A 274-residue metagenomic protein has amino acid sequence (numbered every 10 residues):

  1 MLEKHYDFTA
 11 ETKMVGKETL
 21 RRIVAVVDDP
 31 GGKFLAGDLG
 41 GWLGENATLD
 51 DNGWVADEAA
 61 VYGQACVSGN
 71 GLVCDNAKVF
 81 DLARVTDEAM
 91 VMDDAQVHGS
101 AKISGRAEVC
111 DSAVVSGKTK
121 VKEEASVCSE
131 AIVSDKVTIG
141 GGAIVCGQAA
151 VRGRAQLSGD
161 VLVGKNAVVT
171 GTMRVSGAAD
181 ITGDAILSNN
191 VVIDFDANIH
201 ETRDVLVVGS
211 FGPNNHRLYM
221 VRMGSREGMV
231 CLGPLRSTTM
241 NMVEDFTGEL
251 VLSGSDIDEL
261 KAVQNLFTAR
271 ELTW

Functional and structural regions predicted by a protein language model:
M1-N52, E58, L82, D94 (+11 more regions): Terminal amphipathic alpha-helical/low-complexity segments used for targeting or macromolecular assembly
A47, G53, A59, A65 (+23 more regions): Residues at the loop-to-beta-strand transition
N190, D194-D196, F211-H216: Short charge-dense sequence patches
